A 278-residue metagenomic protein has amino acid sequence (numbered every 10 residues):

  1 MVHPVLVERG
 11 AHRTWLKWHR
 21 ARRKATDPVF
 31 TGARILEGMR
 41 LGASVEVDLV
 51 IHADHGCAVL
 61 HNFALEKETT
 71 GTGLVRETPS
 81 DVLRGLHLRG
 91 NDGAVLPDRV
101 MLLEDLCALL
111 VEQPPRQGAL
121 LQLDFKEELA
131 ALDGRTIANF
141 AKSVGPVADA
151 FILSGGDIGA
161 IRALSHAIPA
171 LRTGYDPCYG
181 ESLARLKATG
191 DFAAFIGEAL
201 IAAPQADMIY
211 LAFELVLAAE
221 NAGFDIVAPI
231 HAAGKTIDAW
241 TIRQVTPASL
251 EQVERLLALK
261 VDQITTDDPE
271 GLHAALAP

Functional and structural regions predicted by a protein language model:
M1-P278: Phosphate-group recognition and catalysis centered on beta-loop-alpha active-site segments
